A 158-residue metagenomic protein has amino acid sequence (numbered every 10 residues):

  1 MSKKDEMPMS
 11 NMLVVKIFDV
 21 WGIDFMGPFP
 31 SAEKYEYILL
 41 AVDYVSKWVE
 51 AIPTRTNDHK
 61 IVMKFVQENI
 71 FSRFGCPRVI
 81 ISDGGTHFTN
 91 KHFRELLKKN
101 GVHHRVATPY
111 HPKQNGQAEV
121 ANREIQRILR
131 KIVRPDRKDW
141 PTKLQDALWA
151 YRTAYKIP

Functional and structural regions predicted by a protein language model:
M1-P158: Integrase module of LTR retroelements
